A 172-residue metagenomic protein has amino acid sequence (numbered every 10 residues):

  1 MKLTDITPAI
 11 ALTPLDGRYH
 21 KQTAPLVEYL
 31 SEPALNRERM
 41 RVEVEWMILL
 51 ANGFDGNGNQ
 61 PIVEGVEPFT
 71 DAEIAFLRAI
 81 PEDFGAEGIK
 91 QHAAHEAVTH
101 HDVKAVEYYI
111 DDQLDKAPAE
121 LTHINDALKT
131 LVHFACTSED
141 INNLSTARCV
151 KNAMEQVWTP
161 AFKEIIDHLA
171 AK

Functional and structural regions predicted by a protein language model:
K2-K172: A helix-coil-helix interface module used to build multimeric assemblies and to scaffold catalytic/cofactor sites
